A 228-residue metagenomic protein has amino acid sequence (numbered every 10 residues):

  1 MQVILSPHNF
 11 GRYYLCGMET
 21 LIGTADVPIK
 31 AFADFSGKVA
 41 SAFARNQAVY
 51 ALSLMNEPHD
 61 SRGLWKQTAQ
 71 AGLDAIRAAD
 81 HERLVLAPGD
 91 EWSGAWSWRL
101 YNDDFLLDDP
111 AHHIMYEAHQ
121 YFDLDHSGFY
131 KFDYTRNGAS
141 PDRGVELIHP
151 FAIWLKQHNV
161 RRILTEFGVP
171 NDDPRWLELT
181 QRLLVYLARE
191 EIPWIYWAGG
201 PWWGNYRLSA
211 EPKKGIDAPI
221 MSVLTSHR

Functional and structural regions predicted by a protein language model:
M1-M18: Aromatic-lined carbohydrate-binding surfaces of glycoside hydrolases
F10-G11, V169, P201: Conserved beta-strand edge residues that scaffold enzyme active sites
T20-A25, K30-A51, M55-I192, Y206-S226: Extracellular glycoside hydrolase catalytic/binding regions
W194-A198: His/Asp/Glu-enriched short active-site or ligand-binding loop at hydrolase and phosphoryl-transfer sites
